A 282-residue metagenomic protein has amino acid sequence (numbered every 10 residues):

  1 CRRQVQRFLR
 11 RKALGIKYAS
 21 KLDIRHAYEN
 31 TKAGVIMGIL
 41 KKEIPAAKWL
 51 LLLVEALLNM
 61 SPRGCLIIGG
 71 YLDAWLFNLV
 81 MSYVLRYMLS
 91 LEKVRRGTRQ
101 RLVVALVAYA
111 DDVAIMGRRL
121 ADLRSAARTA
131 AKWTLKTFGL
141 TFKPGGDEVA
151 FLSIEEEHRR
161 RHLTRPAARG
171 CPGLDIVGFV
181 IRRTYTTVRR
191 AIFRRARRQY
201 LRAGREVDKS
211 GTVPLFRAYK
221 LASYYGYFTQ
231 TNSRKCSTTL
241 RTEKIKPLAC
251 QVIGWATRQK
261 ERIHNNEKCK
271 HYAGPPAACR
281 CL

Functional and structural regions predicted by a protein language model:
R3-A110, A114-L135, C171: Conserved polymerase palm-domain catalytic core
L9, L22, R86, K93-G97 (+2 more regions): Right-hand nucleic-acid polymerase module
G139: Arginine/glycine-rich "motif VI" loop of SF2 helicases in the C-terminal RecA-like domain
